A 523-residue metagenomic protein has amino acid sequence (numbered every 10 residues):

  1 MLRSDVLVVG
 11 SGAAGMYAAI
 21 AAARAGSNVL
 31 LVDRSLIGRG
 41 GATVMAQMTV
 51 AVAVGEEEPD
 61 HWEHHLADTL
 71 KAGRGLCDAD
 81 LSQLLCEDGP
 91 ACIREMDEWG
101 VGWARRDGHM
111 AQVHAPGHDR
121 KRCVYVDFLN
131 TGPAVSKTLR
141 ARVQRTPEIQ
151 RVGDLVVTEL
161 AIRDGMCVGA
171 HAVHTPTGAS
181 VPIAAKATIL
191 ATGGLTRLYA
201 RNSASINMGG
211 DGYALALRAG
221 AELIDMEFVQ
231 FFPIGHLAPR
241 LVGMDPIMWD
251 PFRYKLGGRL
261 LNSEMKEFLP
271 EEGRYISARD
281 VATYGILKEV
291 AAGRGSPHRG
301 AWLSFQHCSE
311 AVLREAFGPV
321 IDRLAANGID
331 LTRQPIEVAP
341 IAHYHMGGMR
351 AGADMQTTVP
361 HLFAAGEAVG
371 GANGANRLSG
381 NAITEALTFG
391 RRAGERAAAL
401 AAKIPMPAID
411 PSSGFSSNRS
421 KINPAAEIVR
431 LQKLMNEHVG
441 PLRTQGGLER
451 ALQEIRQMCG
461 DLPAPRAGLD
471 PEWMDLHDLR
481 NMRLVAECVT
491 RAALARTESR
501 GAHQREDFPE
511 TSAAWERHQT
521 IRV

Functional and structural regions predicted by a protein language model:
M1-L2, A25-S27, L36-G38, M45 (+9 more regions): Glycine- and aromatic-enriched mobile tails/lids
L2-S4, G178-A187, T358-V359: Core beta-strand elements of the Rossmann-like FAD/NAD(P) dinucleotide-binding domain in flavoenzyme oxidoreductases
V6-L31: N-terminal Rossmann-like FAD-binding beta1-loop-alpha1 element of flavoenzymes
G12-A13, L36, L195-T196: Residue-level detector of alpha-helix initiation sites
S35-D68, R74, P233-I234, G243-D245: Conserved N-terminal glycine-rich FAD pyrophosphate-binding loop of Rossmann-like flavoproteins
R39, C92-A179, A191, G235-P239 (+1 more regions): Conserved redox-cofactor binding core of oxidoreductases
A187-R240, G295, G380-R396: Glycine-rich loop(s) and the adjacent beta-strand/alpha-helix scaffold that form part
L215, A221-D330, Q334, R396-K403 (+1 more regions): An anion/pyrophosphate-binding glycine-rich loop and adjacent beta-alpha core in soluble alpha-beta enzymes
